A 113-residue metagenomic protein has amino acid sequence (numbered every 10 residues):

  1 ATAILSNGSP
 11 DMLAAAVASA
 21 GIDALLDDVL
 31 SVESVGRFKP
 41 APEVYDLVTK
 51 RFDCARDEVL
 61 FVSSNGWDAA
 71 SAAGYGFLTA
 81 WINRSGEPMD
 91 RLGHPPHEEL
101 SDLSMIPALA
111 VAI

Functional and structural regions predicted by a protein language model:
L5-P10, A14-I113: Asp-based, Mg2+/Mn2+-dependent phosphohydrolase catalytic module
